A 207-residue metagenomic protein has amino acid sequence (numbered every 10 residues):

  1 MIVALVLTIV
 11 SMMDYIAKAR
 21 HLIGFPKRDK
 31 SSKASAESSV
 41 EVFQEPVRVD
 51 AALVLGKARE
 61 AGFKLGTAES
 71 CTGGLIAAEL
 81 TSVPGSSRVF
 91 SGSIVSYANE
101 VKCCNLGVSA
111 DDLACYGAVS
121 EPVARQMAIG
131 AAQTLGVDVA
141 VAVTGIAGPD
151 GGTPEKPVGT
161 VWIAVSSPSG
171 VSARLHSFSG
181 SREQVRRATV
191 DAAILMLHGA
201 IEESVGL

Functional and structural regions predicted by a protein language model:
M1-A36: C-terminal membrane-associated helical module and adjoining short loops/tails
E37-L207: Short alpha-helical segments enriched in small residues
